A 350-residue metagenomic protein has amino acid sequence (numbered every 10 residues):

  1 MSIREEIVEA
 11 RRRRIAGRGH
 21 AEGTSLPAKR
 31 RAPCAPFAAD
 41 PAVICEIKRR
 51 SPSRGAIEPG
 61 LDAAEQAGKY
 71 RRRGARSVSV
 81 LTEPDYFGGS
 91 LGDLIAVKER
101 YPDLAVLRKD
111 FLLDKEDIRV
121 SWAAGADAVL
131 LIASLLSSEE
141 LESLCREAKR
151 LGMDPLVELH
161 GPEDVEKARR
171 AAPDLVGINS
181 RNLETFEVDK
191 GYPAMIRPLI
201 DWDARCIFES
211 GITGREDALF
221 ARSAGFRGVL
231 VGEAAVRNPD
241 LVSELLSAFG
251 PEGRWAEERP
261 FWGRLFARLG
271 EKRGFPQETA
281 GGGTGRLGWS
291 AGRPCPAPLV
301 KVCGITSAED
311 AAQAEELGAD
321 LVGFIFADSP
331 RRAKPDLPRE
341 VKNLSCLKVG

Functional and structural regions predicted by a protein language model:
M1-V106, L113-K115, S138, E147-L175 (+6 more regions): Conserved N-terminal beta1-alpha1 strand-loop-helix module at the mouth
R108-K109, L131-I132, N179, F208-E209 (+1 more regions): Thr-Gly-centered strand-to-loop micro-motif
D117-L135, L141, E147: A short alpha/beta connector and helix-capping loop motif
I200-D201, K342: Short, conserved loop/helix-junction motifs that constitute active-site signature segments in enzyme catalytic cores
